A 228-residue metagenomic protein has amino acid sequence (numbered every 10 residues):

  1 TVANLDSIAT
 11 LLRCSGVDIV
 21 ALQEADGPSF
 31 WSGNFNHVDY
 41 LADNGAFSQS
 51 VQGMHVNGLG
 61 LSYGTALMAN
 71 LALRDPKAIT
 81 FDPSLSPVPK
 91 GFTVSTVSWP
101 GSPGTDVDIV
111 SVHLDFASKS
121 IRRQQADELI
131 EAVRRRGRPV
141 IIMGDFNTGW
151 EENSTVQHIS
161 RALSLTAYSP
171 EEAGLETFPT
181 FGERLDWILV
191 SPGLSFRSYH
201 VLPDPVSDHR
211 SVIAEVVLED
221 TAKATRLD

Functional and structural regions predicted by a protein language model:
T1-N44, N57-L59, D127, L218-D228: N-terminal, active-site-proximal structural segment of metallo-dependent hydrolase catalytic domains
R13-V17, A42-F47, L73, E131-R138 (+1 more regions): Sec-exported extracytoplasmic/periplasmic mature domains
A25, V112-L114, G144-F146: Active-site metal-binding loops of divalent metal-dependent hydrolases
S29-N34, Q49-A69, S86-V88, N147-I213: Active site of divalent-metal-dependent phosphoester/diester hydrolases
L61-Y63, A69-D75, P87-S111, L194 (+1 more regions): Beta-strand-turn-beta hairpins that frame and shape the catalytic cleft of phosphate-ester-processing enzymes
G91-V110, S120-G144, W150-I159: His/acidic metal-ligating clusters that form di-metal
I142-M143, G149, S211-D228: Surface polyanion/phosphate-binding segment centered on an Asp-His-Pro turn
